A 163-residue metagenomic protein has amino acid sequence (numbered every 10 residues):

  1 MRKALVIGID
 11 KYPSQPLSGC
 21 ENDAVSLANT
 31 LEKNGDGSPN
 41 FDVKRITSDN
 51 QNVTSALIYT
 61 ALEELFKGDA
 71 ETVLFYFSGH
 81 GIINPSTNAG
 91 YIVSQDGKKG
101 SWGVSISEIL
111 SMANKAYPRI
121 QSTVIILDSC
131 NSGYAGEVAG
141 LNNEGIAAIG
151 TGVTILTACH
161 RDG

Functional and structural regions predicted by a protein language model:
M1-G90: Boundary/activation segment at the start of structured domains
M1-R2, P39-F41, I120-S122, G150-V153: Short glycine-/polar-rich loops that comprise or flank the Walker A/P-loop and associated switch/sensor motifs
G8-I9, A24, L31, T123-G163: Active-site-proximal C-terminal subdomain of hydrolase catalytic domains
P13-L17, G100-S101, G163: A generic structural signal for short coil/turn motifs at secondary-structure boundaries
Q15, C20, Q95-D96, S107 (+1 more regions): Surface-exposed loop/turn and secondary-structure junction residues enriched for glycine/proline
S38-R45, E108-K115, H160-G163: Low-complexity, flexible helical/coil segments
S48, S94-G97, T151, A158-H160: Active-site donor-binding loop signature of nucleotide-sugar glycosyltransferases
S55-G140: Caspase-like (clan CD) cysteine peptidase catalytic core
